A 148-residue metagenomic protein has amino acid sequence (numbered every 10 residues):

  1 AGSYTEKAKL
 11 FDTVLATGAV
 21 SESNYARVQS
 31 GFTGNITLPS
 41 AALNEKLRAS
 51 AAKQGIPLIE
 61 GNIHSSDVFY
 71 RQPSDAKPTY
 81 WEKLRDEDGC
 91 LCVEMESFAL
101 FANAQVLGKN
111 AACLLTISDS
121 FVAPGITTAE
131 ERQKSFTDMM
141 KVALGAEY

Functional and structural regions predicted by a protein language model:
A1-Y148: Glycine-rich phosphate- or other oxyanion-binding loops that anchor nucleotides, phosphorylated ligands
